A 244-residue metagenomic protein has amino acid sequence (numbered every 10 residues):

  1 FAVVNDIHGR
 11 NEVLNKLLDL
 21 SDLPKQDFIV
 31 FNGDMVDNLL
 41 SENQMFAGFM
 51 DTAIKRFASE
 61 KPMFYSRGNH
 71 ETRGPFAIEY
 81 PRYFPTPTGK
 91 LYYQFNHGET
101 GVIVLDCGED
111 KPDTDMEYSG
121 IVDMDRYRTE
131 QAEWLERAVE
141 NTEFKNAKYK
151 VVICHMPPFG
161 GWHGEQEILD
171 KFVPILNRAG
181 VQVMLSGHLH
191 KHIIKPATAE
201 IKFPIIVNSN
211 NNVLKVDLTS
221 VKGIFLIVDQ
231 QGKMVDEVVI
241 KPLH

Functional and structural regions predicted by a protein language model:
F1-N43: N-terminal active-site segment of His-dependent metallophosphoesterases
F1-V3, L23, T219-H244: Acidic, histidine-bearing metal-coordination/catalytic regions of metal-dependent phosphoesterases
V3-N5, F28-D34, K61-N69, V151-H155 (+2 more regions): Active-site neighborhood of phospho(di)ester-bond hydrolases with catalytic His/Asp-centered motifs
H8-E12, L40, Q44, V122-T129 (+1 more regions): Soluble non-cytosolic domains of exported or imported proteins
N11-V13, G160-A179: Short, motif-level signal for alpha-helix interfacial/capping segments enriched in acidic residues and aromatics/proline
K25, G101, N146-K148, G180: Short loop/turn motifs at secondary-structure junctions
V36, V139-G161: Short acidic, glycine-rich surface-loop motifs adjacent to enzyme active sites
Q44-E140, F144, K171-N177, I193-T219 (+2 more regions): Extended active-site neighborhood of metal-dependent phosphoesterases/phosphodiesterases
